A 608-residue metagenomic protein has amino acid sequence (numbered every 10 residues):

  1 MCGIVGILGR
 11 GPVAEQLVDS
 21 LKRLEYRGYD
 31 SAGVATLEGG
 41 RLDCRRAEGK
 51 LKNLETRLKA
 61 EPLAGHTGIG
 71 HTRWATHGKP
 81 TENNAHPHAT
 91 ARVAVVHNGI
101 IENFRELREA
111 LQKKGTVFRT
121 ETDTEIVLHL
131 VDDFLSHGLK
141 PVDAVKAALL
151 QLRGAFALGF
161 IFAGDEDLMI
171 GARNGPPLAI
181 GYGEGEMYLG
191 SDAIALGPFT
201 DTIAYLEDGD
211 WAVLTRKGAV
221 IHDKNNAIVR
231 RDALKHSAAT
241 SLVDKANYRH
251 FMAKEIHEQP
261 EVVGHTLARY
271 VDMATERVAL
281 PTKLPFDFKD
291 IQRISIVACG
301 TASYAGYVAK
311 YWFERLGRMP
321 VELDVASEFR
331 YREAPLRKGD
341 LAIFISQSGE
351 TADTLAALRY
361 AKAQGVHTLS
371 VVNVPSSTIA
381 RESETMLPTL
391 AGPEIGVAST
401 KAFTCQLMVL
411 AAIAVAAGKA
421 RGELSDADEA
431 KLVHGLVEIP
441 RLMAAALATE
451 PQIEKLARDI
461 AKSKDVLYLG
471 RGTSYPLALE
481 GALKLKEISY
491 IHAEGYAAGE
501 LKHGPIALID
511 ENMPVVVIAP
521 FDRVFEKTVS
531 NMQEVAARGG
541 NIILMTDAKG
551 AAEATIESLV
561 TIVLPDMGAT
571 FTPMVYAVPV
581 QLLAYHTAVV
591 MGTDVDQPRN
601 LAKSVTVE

Functional and structural regions predicted by a protein language model:
M1-K245, R249-H250, E258-Q292, Y331 (+4 more regions): Conserved short alpha-helical segments that host acidic/polar catalytic motifs at enzyme active sites
H66-N83, A274-F286, A309-I345, T351 (+1 more regions): Glycine-rich oxoanion-binding loops at beta->alpha junctions
P87, I161, I170-G171, I203-A204 (+13 more regions): Replace "in large, NTP-powered and nucleic-acid-processing enzymes" with "in large, NTP-powered factors and other
A155-E186, L456, A461-E487, D522-V524 (+1 more regions): Acidic/histidine-rich
G181, A305-Y307, E322-L323, A352-L355 (+9 more regions): Extended hydrophobic-aromatic, low-complexity segments
M252, M567-E608: Generic C-terminus detector
Q259-V263, L267-S295, T385-P514, A588-E608: Active-site phosphate/pyrophosphate-binding segments
K289-K431, G435-E438, I518-I562, L583 (+1 more regions): Glycine-rich phosphate-binding loops that contact phosphosugars or nucleotide phosphates
